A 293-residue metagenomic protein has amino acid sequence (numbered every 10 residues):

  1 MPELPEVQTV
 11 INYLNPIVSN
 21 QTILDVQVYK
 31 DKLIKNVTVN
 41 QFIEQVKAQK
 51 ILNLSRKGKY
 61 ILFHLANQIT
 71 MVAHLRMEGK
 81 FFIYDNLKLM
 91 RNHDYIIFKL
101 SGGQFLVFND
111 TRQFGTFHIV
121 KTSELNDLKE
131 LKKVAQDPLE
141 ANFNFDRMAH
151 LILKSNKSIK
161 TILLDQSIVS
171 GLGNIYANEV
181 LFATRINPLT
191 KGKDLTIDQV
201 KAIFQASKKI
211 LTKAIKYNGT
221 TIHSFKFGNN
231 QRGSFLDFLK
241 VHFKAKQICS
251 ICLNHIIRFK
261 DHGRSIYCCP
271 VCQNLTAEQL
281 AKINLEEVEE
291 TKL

Functional and structural regions predicted by a protein language model:
M1-F117, L125-N126, T276, V288-L293: Gly/Gly-Pro- and Ser/Thr-rich, intrinsically disordered tail segments characteristic of DNA damage-repair and tolerance
P2, E6, E140, Q199: Catalytic cores of large soluble enzymes that bind and process phosphate-bearing ligands
Y13-P16, N20, A48, E140 (+3 more regions): A structural signal for alpha-helix termini and helix-coil/disorder junctions
L24-F42, S55, R147, L151-L293: Basic, nucleic-acid-binding surfaces and adjacent catalytic neighborhoods in DNA/RNA-processing proteins
M71-G171, Y176-A183, K191: Phosphate/anion-contacting hairpin/loop surfaces
